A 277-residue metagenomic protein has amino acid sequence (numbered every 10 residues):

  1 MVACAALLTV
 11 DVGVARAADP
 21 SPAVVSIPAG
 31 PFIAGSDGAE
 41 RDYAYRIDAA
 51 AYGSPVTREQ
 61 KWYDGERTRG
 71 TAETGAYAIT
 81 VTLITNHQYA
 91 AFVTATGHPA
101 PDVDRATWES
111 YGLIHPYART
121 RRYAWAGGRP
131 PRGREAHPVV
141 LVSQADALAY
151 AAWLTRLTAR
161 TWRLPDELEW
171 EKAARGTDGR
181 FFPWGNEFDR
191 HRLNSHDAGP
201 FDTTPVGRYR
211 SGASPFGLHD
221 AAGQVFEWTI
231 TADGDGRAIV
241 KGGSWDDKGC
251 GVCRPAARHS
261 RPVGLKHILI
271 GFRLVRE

Functional and structural regions predicted by a protein language model:
M1-V10: Bacterial N-terminal signal peptides
A15-A17: Boundary at the C-terminal end of the N-terminal hydrophobic targeting segment
S26-I27, I33, A39-Y52, V56-Q60 (+5 more regions): Functional-site microenvironments in short loops/helix caps that host divalent-cation chemistry
I268-E277: Short, structured beta-strand segments at or near domain termini in extracellular proteins/domains
